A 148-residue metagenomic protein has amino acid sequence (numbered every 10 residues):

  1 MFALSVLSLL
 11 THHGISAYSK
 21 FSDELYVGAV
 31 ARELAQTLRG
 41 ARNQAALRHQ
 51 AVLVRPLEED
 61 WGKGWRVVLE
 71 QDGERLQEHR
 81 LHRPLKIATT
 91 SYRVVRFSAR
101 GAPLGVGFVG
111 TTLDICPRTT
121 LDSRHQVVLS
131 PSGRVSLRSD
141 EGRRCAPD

Functional and structural regions predicted by a protein language model:
M1-L4, L9-N43, L47, A51-D148: N-terminal helix-rich module
